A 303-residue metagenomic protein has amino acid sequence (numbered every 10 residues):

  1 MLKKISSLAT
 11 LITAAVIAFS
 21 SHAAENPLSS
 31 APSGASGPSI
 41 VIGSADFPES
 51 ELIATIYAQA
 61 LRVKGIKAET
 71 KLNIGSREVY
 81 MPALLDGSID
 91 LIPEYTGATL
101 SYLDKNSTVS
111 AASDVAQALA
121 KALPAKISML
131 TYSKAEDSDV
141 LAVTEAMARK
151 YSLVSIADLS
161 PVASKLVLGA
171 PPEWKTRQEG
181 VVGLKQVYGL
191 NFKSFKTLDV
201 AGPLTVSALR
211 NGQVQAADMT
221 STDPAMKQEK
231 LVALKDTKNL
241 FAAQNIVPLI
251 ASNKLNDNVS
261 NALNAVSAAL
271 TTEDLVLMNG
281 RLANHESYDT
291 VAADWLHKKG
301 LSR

Functional and structural regions predicted by a protein language model:
A23-V41, A157-V167, H297, L301-R303: Immediate post-signal peptide segment of exported/extracytoplasmic ligand-binding proteins
G34-T55, L72-S76, E173-T176: Extracytoplasmic "Venus flytrap"
G37-S39, E179, K185-L190, K254 (+1 more regions): An extracytoplasmic/periplasmic, membrane-proximal ligand-sensing/linker region
S76-R77, G87-T99, V115-A116, T144 (+4 more regions): Beta->alpha turn/N-cap motifs
L103-L130, N211-Q213, A225-K238: Ligand-binding "clamshell"
S113-L168, A268-T272: A conserved helix-loop-strand patch within extracytoplasmic ligand-binding domains of the periplasmic binding
D139-R149, Q244-D257: A bilobed periplasmic-binding-protein/Venus flytrap-type ligand-binding module shared by bacterial periplasmic
K165, G169-D236: Ligand-binding pocket segment of bilobal, Venus flytrap-like solute-binding proteins
